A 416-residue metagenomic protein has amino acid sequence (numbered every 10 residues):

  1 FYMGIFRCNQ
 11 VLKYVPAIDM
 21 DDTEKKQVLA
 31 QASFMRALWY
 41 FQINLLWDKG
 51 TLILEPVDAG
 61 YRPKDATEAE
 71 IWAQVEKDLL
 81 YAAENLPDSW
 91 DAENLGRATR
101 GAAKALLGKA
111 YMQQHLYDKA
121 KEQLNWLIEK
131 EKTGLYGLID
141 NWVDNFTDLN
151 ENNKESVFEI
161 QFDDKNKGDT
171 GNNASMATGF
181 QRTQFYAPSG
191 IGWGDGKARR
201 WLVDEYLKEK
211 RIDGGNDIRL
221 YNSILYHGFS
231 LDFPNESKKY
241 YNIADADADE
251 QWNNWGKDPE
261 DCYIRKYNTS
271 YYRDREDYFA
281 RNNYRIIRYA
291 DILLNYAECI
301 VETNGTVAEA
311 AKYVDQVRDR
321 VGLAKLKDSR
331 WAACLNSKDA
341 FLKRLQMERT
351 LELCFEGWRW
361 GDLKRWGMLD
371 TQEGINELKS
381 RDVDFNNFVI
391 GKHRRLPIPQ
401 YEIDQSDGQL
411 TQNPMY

Functional and structural regions predicted by a protein language model:
F1-G4, Q74, W142-L202, F279-Y284 (+2 more regions): Long, intrinsically disordered, low-complexity segments
F1-W47, P63-A69, L79-D91, T269-Y284 (+2 more regions): Conserved, well-structured interaction surfaces
I43, Q114, V301-T303: Structural motif corresponding to the intra-repeat A-B loop/turn of tetratricopeptide repeats
L80-Y81, R97-A248, I375: An aromatic- and glycine-enriched ligand-binding surface/loop that stacks and positions planar moieties
I218-D319: C-terminal substrate/ligand-recognition segments
